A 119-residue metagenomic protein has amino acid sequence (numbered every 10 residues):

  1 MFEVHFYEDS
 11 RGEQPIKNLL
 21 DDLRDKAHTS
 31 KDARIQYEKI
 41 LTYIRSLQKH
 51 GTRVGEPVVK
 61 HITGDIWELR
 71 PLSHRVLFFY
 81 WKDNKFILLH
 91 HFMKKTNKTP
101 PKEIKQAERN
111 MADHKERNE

Functional and structural regions predicted by a protein language model:
M1-S73, D83-K85, M93-E119: Basic, Lys/Arg-enriched alpha-helical interface segments
H90: Short, conserved beta-strand/beta-arch hydrophobic-aromatic motifs that form part of recognition grooves or interface
